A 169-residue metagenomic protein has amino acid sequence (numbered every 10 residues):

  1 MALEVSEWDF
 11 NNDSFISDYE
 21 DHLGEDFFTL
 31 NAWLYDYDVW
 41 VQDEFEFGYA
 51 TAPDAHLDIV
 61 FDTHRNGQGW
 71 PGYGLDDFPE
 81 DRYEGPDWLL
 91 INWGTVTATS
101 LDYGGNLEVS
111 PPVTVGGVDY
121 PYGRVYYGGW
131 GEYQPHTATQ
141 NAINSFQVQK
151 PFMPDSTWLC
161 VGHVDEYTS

Functional and structural regions predicted by a protein language model:
M1-S169: Histidine/cysteine-enriched polar flanking segments
